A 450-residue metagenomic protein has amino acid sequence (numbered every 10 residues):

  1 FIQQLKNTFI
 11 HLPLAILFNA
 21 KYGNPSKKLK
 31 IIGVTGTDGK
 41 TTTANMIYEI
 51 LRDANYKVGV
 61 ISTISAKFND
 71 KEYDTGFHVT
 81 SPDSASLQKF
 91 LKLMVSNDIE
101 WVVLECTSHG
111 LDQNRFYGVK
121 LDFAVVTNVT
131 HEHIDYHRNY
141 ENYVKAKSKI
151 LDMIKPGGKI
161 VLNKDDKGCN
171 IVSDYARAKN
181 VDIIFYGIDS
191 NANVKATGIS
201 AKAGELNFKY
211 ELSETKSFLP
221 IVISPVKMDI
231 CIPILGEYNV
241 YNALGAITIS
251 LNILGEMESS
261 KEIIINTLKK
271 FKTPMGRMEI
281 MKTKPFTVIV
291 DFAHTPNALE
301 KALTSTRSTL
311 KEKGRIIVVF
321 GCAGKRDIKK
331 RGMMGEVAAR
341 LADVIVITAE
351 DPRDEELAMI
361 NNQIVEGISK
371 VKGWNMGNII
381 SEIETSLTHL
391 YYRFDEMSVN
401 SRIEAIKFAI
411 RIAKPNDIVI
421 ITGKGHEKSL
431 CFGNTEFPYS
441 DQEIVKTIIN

Functional and structural regions predicted by a protein language model:
F1-I10, N180-V181, T215-I221, L235 (+1 more regions): ATP-dependent carboxylate-amine ligase
I2-K164, G168-V181, L244, T248-L254: Phosphate-binding loop of NTP-binding sites
L14, A44, C169, E205 (+5 more regions): A general structural signal for well-ordered alpha-helical segments in protein cores
K27-L29, N97, F123-V288, K313 (+2 more regions): Acidic, Mg2+-coordinating active-site environments of NTP-dependent enzymes
T37, T63, N163, I188 (+3 more regions): Cofactor-binding loop segments of dinucleotide-utilizing enzymes, especially the Rossmann-like FAD- and NAD(P)+-binding
T41, N242, D291-T295: Short, conserved phosphate/pyrophosphate- and ester-handling motifs at nucleotide-, phospho-/glycolipid
S62-S65, Y210-E214, G423-G425: Short, small-residue-rich loop/turn micro-motifs
G110, T130-H131, D166-G168, S190-N191 (+3 more regions): Conserved nucleotide-binding/hydrolysis micro-motifs of P-loop NTPases
